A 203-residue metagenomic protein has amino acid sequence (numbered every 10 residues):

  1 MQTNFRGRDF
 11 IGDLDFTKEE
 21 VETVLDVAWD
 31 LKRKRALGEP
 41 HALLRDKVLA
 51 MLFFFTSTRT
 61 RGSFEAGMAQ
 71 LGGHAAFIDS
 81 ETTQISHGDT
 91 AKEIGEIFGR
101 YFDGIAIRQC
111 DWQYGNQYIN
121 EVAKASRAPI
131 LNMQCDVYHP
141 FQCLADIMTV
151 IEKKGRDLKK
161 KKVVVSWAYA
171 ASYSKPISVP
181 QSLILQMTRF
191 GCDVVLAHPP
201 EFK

Functional and structural regions predicted by a protein language model:
M1-A66, Y138: Positively charged, low-complexity intrinsically disordered leader regions
G12, M133, H198: Thr-Gly-centered strand-to-loop micro-motif
W29-R33, I147-E152, I184: Generic structural signal for well-ordered alpha-helical scaffold segments
R35-E39, A91-E93, Q181: A generic local structural motif
A42-E152: Phosphate/diphosphate ligand-binding glycine-rich loop within oxidoreductases
F54-A66, I151-K203: Glycine-rich phosphate/diphosphate-binding loop of Rossmann-like nucleotide-binding domains
